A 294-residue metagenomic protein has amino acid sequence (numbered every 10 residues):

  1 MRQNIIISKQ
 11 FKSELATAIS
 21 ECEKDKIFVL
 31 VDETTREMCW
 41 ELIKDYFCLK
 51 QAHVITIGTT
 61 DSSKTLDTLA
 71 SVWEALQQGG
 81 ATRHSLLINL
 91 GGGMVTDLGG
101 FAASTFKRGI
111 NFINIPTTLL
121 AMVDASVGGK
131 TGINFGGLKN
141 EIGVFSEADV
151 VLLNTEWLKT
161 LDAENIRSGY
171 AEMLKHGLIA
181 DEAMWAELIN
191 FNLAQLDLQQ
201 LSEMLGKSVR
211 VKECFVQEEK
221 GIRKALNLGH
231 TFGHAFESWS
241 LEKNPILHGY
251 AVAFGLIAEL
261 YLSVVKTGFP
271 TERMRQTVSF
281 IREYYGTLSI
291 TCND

Functional and structural regions predicted by a protein language model:
M1-L86: ATP/NTP phosphate-donor binding region
T59-T60, L90-G92, L228-G229: Glycine-rich beta-strand-to-loop/alpha-helix junction loops that act as flexible
L76-L90, D97-N114: Non-catalytic interfacial helical region
L90-G92, P116, L247-A251: Active-site nucleophile and cofactor-binding loops and adjacent substrate-binding regions of central metabolic enzymes
M94-F101, M122, A235: Short glycine/serine/threonine-rich phosphate/pyrophosphate-binding segments that cradle anionic phosphate groups
F101-L193: A glycine/threonine-rich phosphate-anchoring loop and its flanking beta-alpha core in nucleotide/phosphate-binding
E187-N293: Active-site segments that bind and position negatively charged phosphate/pyrophosphate groups
